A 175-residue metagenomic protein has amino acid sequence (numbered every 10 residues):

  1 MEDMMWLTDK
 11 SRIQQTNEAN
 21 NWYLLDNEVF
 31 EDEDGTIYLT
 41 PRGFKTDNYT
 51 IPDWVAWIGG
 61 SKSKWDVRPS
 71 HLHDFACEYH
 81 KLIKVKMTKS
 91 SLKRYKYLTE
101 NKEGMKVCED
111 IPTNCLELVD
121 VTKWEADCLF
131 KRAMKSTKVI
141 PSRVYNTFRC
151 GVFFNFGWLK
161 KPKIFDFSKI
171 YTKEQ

Functional and structural regions predicted by a protein language model:
M1-Q175: Extended terminal accessory/targeting regions
